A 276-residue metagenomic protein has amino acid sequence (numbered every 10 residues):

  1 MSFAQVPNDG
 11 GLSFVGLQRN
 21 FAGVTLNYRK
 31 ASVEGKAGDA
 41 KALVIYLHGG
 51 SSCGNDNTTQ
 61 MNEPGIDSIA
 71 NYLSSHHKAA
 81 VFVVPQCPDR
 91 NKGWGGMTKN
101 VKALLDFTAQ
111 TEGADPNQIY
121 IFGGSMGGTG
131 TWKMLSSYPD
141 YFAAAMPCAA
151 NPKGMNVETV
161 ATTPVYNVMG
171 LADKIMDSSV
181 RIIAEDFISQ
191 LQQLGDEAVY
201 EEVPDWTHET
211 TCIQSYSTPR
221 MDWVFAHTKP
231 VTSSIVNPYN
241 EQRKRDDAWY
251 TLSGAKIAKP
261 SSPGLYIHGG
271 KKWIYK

Functional and structural regions predicted by a protein language model:
F3-L43, A80, G124, T129 (+2 more regions): A domain-start/cap signature at the N-terminus of enzymes
E34-D39, R90-M126: Gly/Ser-rich "nucleophile elbow"/oxyanion-hole loop immediately N-terminal to the catalytic nucleophile in hydrolases
K41-L43, L47-N100: Active-site machinery of serine-nucleophile hydrolases
M61-S74, K99, A103-L104, C148-E158 (+1 more regions): Alpha-helical scaffolding within the catalytic cores of extracellular/periplasmic polymer-degrading hydrolases
Q110-T111, N117-A161: Primarily recognizes the serine-hydrolase "nucleophile elbow" in alpha/beta-hydrolase and SGNH/GDSL folds
Y166-I175, S179-V231: C-terminal catalytic histidine-bearing segment of alpha/beta-hydrolase fold enzymes
K229-K256: Residue-level detector of functionally pivotal "anchor" positions at catalytic/ligand-binding pockets or at interdomain
L265-K276: C-terminal tail/sorting-segment detector
